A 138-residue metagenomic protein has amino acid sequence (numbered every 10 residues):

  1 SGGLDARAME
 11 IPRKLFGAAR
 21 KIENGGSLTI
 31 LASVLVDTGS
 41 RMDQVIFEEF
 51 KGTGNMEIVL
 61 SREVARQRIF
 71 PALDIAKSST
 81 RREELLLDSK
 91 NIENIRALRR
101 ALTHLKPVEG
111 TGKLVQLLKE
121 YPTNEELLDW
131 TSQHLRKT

Functional and structural regions predicted by a protein language model:
S1-T138: P-loop NTPase catalytic core
